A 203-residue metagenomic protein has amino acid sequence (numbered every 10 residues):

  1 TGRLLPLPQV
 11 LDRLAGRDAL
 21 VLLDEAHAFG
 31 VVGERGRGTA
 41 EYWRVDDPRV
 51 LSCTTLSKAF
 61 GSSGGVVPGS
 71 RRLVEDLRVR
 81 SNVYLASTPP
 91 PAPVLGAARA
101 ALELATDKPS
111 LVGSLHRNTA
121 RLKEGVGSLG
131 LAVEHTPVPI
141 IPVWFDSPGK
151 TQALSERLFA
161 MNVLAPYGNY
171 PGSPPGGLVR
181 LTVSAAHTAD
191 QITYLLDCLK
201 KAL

Functional and structural regions predicted by a protein language model:
T1-Q9, A19-E41: Conserved PLP phosphate-binding loop immediately N-terminal to the Schiff-base lysine helix in PLP-dependent enzymes
T1-R17, K150-T151, D190-Q191: Active-site core of PLP-dependent enzymes with the aminotransferase class I/II
L5, V112-A120, G127-N162, G177 (+1 more regions): Conserved PLP-binding catalytic core of the aspartate aminotransferase-like
R35, E41-D76: Active-site PLP attachment segment
C53, S63-G64, S81-P90: A short glycine-threonine-serine/GTX helix/turn-capping micro-motif
P89-K108, S114, N118, G127: Structural motif of enzymes handling amino- and sulfur-group chemistry
A160-M161, G172-L203: PLP-dependent enzyme catalytic core of the Aspartate aminotransferase-like
